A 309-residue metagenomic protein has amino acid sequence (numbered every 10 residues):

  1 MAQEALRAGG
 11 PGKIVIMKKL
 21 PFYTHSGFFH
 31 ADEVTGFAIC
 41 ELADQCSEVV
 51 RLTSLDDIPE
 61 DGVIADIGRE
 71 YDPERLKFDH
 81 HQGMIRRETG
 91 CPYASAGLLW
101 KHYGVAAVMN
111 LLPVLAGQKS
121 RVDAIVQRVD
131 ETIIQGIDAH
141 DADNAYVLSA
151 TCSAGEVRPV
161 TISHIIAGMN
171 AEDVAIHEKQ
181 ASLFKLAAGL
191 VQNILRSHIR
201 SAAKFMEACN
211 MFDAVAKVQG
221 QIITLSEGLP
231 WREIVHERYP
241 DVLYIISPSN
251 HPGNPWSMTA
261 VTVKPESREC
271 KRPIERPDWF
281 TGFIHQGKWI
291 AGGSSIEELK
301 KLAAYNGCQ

Functional and structural regions predicted by a protein language model:
M1-V15: N-terminal amphipathic/basic-hydrophobic helices that include classical n-h-c signal peptides and signal-anchor
E4, A65, I223-L225: Short hydrophobic-aromatic micro-motifs
I16-R86: An N-terminal structural lobe/cap that precedes and organizes the functional/catalytic core across diverse proteins
G27, F37, E60, L76 (+3 more regions): C-terminal accessory domains and tails appended to enzymatic cores
D32, L99, M258: Residue-level signal for inorganic ion chemistry
A43-S47, G104-L112, A171-A175: Short helix-capping/linker segments at secondary-structure and domain boundaries
A65-V160: A basic- and aromatic-enriched beta-loop-alpha substructure that forms the phosphate/nucleotide- and DNA/RNA-contacting
